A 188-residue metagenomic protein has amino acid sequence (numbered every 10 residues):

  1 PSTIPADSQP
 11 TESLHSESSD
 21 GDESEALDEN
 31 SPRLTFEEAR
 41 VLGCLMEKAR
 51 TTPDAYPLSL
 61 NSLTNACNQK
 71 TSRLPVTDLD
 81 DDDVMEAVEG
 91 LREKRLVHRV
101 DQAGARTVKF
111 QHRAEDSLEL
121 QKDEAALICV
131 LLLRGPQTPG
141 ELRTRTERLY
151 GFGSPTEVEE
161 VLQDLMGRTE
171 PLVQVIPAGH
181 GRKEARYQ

Functional and structural regions predicted by a protein language model:
P1-A26: Phosphate-centric recognition/catalysis
S8, S16, S31-P32, S117 (+2 more regions): Long, charge-rich, low-complexity intrinsically disordered regions
D22-P57, A103-R134, Q188: Short alpha-helical segments that sit at the start of domains
C44-T51, A66, C129-R134, R145 (+2 more regions): Short amphipathic alpha-helical elements of helix-turn-helix/winged-helix folds
T52-D78, P136-F152: Short acidic, hydrophobic short linear motifs in intrinsically disordered regions
M85, R92-Q102, L162-G179: A short, conserved structural fragment
L127-V130, R143-R145, L149, T156-E159 (+2 more regions): Eukaryotic long, low-complexity intrinsically disordered regulatory regions enriched in serine/proline and acidic/polar
G179-Q188: Intrinsically disordered, low-complexity regulatory segments
